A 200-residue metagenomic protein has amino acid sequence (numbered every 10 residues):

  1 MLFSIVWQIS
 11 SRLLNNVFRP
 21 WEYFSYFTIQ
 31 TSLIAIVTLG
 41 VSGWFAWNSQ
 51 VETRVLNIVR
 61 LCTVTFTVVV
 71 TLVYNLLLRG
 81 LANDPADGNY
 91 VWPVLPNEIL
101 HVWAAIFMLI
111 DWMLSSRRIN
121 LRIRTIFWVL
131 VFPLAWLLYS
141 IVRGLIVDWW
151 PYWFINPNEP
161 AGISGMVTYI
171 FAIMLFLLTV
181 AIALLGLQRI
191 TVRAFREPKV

Functional and structural regions predicted by a protein language model:
M1-L13: Alpha-helical transmembrane segments of multi-pass membrane proteins
M1-S4, T65, A135: Alpha-helical transmembrane segments
S11, V41-N48, V70-D87, I110-L114: Membrane-helix exit/interface motif
E22-S25, V147-A183: Membrane-interface transmembrane-helix boundary segments in multi-pass integral membrane proteins
T28-T31, P93-I106, V167-F171: Membrane-interface loop-to-helix entry segments
V51-T67, R122-V131: Interfacial segments of alpha-helical transmembrane regions
A105-L121: Alpha-helical transmembrane segments in multipass membrane proteins, preferentially the mid-helix core
P133-Y152: Juxtamembrane non-transmembrane "cap" segments at the membrane-aqueous interface of multi-pass membrane proteins
